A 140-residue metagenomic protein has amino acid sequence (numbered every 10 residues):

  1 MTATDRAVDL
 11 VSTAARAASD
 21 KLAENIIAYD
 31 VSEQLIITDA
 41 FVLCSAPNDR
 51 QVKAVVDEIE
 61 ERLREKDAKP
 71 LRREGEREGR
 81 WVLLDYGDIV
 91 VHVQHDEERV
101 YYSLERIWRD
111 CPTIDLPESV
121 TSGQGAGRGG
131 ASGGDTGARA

Functional and structural regions predicted by a protein language model:
M1-E33, P47-A54, E61, K66 (+3 more regions): Long, contiguous binding/interaction regions
L35-I37: Short, contiguous, helix-prone interaction/anchoring segments in small proteins
F41-S45: Short glycine-rich or small-residue beta-strand-to-loop segments that form or flank ligand, phosphate, metal/Fe-S
L84-Y86: Active-site beta-strand termini and strand-to-loop segments that position acidic
I89: Active-site beta-strand-loop-beta-strand hairpin of nuclease catalytic cores that positions key catalytic residues
